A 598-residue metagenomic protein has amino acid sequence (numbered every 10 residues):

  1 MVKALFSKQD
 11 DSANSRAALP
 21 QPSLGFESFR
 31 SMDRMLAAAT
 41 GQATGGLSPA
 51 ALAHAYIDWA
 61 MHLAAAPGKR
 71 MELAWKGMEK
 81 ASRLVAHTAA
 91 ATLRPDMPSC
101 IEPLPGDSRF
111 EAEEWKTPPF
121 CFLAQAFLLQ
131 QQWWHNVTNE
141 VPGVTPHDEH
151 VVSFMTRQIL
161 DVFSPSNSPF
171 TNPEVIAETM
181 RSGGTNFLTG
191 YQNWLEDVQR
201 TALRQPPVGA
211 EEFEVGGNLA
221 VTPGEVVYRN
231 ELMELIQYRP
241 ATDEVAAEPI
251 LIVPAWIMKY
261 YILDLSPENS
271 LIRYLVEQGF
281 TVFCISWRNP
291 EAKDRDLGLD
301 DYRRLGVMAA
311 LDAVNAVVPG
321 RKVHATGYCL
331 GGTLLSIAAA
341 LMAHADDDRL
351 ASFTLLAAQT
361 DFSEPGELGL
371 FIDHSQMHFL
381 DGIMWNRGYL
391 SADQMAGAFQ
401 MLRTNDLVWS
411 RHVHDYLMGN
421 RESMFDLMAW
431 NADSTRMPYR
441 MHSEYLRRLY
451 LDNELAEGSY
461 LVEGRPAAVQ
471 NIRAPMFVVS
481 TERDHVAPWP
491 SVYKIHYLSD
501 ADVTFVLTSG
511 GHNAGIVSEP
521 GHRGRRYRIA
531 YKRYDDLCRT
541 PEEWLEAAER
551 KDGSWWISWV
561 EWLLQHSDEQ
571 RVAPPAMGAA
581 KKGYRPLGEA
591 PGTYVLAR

Functional and structural regions predicted by a protein language model:
M1-I236, P240, V245-A246, M258 (+9 more regions): Amphipathic, low-complexity, repeat-rich surface-exposed segments
Q130, W134, T138-Y191, L195 (+5 more regions): Alpha/beta-hydrolase-fold enzymes
P254-S266, E291: Short substrate-entry loop that stabilizes the transition state in hydrolases
D264-V282: Short amphipathic alpha-helix adjacent to the substrate-entry channel of hydrolases
D294-V318: Alpha/beta-hydrolase active-site loop
G327-L335: Gly/Ala-rich beta-loop-alpha elbow adjacent to hydrolase catalytic centers
I472, V478-S480, D484: Short beta-strand/loop motif that positions the catalytic acidic residue of the alpha/beta-hydrolase fold
H485-S491: Conserved alpha/beta-hydrolase "acid-adjacent" motif
